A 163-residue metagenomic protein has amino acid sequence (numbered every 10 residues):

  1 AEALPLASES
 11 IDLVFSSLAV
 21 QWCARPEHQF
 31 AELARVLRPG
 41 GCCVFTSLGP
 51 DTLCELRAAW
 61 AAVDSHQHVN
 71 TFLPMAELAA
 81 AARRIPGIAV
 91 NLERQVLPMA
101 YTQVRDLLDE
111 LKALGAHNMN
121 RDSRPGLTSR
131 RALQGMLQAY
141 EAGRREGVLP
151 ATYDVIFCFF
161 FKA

Functional and structural regions predicted by a protein language model:
E2-V14: A short acidic, Gly/Pro-enriched loop at the edge of an enzyme's catalytic core that lines a small-molecule cofactor
I11, H28-F30, A58-A61, R105-D106: Short, glycine/charged-enriched secondary-structure capping and boundary segments
D12-E27, S47: A short SAM/SAH-binding and catalytic strip from SAM-dependent methyltransferases
E27-C42: A short glycine-rich, Lys/Arg-flanked "PGG" loop and its adjoining helix->strand segment in the class I
R38-V104, H117-P125: Conserved catalytic/acceptor-binding region of the Class I
A89-A163: Conserved Class I S-adenosyl-L-methionine
